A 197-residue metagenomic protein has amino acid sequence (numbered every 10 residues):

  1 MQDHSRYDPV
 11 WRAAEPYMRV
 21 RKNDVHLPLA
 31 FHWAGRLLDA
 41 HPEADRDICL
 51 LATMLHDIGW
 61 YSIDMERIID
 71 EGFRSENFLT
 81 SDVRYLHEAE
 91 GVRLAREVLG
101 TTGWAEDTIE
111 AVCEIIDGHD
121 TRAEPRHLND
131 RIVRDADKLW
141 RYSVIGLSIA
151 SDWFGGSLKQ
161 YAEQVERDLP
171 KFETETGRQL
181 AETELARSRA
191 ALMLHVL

Functional and structural regions predicted by a protein language model:
Q2, P16-A44, L55, G59 (+3 more regions): Divalent metal-dependent phosphate-bond-processing catalytic cores, especially two-metal-ion Mg2+/Mn2+ enzymes that act
R6-M18: Generic N-terminal amphipathic, Lys/Arg-enriched alpha-helix
A30-F31, Y85-T101: An active-site-proximal "capping" alpha-helix that borders the catalytic cofactor pocket
H41-L51, G100-I115, N129: Acidic/histidine metal-binding catalytic segments
R46-F78, G91, A111-T121: His-Asp-centered metal-binding catalytic motifs of divalent-metal-dependent phosphohydrolases/nucleases
G91, A95, T108, V112 (+2 more regions): Amphipathic alpha-helical interface surfaces
